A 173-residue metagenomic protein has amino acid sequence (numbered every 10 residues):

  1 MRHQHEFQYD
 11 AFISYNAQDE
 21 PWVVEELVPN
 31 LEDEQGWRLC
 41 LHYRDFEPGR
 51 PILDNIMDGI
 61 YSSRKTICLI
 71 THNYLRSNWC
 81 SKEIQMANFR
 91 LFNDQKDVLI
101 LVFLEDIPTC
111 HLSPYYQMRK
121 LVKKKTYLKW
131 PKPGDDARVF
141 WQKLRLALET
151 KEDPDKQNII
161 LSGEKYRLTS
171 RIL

Functional and structural regions predicted by a protein language model:
M1-Q8, P21-W22, D106-L173: C-terminal interaction surface of TIR/SEFIR-family domains
Q4-F7, L31-E34, D58-S63, C80 (+2 more regions): Intrinsically disordered, low-complexity regulatory regions enriched in Ser/Pro/Gly/Thr and acidic residues
Y15-Q18, T71-H72, E105, W130-P131: Structural motif
A17-W22, F46-E47, N73-R76, P108-C110: Short acidic, S/G/P-rich loop/turn micro-motifs used as interaction or catalytic elements
W22-L27, P51, N55-D58, S62-K65 (+3 more regions): Acidic, Ser/Thr-rich intrinsically disordered and amphipathic helical segments
E26-D58, T71-C80, L128-P133: Conserved BB-loop
S62, L69-T109: Amphipathic helical hotspot of TIR/SEFIR-family domains
